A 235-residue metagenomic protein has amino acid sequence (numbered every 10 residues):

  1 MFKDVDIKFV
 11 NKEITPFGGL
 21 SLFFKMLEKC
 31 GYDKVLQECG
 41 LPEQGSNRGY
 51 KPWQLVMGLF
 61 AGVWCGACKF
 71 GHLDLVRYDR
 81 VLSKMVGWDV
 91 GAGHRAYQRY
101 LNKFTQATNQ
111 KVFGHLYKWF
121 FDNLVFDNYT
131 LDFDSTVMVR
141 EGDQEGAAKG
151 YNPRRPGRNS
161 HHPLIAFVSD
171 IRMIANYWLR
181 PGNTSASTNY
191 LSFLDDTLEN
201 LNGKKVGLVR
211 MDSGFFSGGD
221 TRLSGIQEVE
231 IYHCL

Functional and structural regions predicted by a protein language model:
M1-N200: Dynamic "connector" segments at or just before major functional cores
L179-L235: An internal, acidic/charged active-site-proximal segment that coordinates divalent cations and/or engages
